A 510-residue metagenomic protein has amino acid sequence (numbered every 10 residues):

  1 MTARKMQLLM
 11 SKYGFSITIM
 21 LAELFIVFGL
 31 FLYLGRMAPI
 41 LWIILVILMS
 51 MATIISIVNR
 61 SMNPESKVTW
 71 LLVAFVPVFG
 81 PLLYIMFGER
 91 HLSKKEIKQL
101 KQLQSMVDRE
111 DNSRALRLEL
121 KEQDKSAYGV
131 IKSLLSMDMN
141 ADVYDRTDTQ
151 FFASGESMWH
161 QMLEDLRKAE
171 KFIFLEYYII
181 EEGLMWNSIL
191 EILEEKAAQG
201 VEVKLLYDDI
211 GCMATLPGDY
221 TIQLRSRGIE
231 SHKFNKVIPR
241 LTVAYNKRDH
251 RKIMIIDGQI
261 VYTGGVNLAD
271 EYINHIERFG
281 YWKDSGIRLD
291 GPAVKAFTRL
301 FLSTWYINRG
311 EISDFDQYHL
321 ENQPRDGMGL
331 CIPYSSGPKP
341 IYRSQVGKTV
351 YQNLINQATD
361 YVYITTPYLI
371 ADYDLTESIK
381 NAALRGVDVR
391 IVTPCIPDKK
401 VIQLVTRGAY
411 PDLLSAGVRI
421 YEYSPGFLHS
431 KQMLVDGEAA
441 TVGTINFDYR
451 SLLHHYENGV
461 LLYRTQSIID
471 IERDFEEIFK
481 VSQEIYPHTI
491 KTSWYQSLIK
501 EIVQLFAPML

Functional and structural regions predicted by a protein language model:
T2-E23, V27-M37, R114-L510: Charged, low-complexity intrinsically disordered terminal segments
R36-L45: Structural signature of hydrophobic alpha-helical transmembrane segments
L45-L116: Transmembrane alpha-helices and immediately adjacent membrane-cytoplasm interface residues in multi-pass integral
